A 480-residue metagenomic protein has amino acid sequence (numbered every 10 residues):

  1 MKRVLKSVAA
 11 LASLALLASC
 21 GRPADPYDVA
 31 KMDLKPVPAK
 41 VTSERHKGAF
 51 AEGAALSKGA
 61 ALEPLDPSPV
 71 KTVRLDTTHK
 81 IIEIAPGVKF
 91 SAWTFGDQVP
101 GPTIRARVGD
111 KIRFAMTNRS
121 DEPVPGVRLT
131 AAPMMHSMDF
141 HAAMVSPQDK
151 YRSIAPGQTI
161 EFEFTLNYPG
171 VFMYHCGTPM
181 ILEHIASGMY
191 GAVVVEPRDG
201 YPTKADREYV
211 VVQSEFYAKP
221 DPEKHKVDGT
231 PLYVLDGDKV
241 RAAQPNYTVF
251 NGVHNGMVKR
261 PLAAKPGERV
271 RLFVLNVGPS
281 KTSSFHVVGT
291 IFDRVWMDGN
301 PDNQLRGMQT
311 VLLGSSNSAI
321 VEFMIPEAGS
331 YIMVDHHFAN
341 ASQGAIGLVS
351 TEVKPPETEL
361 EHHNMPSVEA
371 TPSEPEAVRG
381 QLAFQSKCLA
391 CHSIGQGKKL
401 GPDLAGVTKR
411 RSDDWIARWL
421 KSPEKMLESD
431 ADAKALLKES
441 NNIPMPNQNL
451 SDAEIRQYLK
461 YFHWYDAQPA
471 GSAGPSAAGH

Functional and structural regions predicted by a protein language model:
M1-A9: Bacterial N-terminal signal peptides that target proteins for export
V8-A18: Bacterial N-terminal signal peptides
C20-L382, R410, D414, G471-H480: Copper-binding active sites and cupredoxin-like electron-transfer domains, recognizing His/Cys-rich ligand loops
D149-R152, G395-K398, W464-S472: Inter-heme linker and motif-flanking segments adjacent to c-type heme-binding CXXCH motifs in c-type cytochromes
G177, L389, A405: Cys/His/Pro-rich metal-binding microdomains
E374-G397: Sequence/structural segment immediately N-terminal to covalent heme-attachment motifs in c-type and related
K398-V407, P423-I455: Axial heme c-ligation environment in periplasmic c-type cytochrome domains
D414-R418, N441-P475: C-terminal capping alpha-helices of c-type cytochrome domains
